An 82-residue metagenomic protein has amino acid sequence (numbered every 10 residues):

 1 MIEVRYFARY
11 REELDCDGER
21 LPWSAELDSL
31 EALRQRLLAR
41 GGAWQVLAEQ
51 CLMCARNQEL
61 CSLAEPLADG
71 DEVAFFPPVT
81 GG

Functional and structural regions predicted by a protein language model:
M1-G81: Ubiquitin-like/PB1-type beta-grasp interaction modules and other compact soluble beta-rich domains
